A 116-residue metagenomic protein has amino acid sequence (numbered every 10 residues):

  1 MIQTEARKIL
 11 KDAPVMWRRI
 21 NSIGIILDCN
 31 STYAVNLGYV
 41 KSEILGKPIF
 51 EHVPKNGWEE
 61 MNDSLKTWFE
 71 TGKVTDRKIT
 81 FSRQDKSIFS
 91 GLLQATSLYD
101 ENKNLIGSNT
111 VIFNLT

Functional and structural regions predicted by a protein language model:
M1-G24, V35, N114: PAS/LOV and related PAS-like sensory modules
R7, N56-S87: Terminal output helix/cap of sensory domains in signal transduction proteins
N21, R83, D100: Short, acidic, Ser/Thr-enriched surface-loop or helix-capping motifs
S22, D28-C29, L45: PAS-family and closely related small sensory beta-sandwich domains used across diverse signal-transduction proteins
Y33-I44, K55, N102: PAS/PAS-like sensory domain cap-loop motif
K41-S42, P48-F50, G57-M61, L65-K66 (+1 more regions): N-terminal sensory regulatory modules of PAS/LOV and PAS-like folds
L93-S108, N114: Short loop/turn elements at sensory-signaling interfaces that couple input to output
